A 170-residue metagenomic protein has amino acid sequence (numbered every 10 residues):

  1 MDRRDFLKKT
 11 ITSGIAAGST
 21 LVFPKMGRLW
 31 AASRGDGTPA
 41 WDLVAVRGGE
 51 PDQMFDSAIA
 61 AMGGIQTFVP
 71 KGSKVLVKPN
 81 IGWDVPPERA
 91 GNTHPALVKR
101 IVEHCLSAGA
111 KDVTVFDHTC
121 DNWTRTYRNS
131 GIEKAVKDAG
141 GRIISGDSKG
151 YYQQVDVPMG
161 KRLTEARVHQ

Functional and structural regions predicted by a protein language model:
M1-Q170: N-terminal and secondary-structure boundary signal
